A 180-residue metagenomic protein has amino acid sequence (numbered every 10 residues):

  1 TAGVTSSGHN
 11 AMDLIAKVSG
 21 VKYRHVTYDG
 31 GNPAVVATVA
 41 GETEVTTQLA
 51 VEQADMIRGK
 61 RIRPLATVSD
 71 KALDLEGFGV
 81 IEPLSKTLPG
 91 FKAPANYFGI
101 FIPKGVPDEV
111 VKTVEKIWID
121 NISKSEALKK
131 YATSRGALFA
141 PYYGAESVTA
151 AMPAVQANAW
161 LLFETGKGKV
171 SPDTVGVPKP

Functional and structural regions predicted by a protein language model:
T1-I81: Ligand-binding pocket segment of bilobal, Venus flytrap-like solute-binding proteins
T1-P33, P83-L84, P94-Y131: Hinge/capping helix and adjacent helix->loop/strand transition within the periplasmic-binding protein
D13, G20, D74, L88-K92 (+2 more regions): Glycine-centered secondary-structure boundary/capping sites
A40, K86, T133-S134: Phosphate-coordinating loops and pocket residues in cytosolic domains that bind phosphorylated ligands
E44-Q48, K71-D74, K92-P94, A145-A151 (+1 more regions): A general structural signal for short secondary-structure boundary/capping elements
Q53-S125, P172-P180: C-terminal lobe and pocket-closing loops of periplasmic/extracytoplasmic Venus-flytrap solute-binding proteins
R58, K112-P180: An extracytoplasmic/periplasmic, membrane-proximal ligand-sensing/linker region
